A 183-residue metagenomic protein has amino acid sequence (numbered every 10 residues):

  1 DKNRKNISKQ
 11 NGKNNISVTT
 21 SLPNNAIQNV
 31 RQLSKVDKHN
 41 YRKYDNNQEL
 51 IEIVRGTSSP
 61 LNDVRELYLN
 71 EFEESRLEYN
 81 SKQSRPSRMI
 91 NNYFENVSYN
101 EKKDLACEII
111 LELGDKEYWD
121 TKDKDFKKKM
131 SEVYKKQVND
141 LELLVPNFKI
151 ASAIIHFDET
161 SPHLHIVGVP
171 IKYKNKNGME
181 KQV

Functional and structural regions predicted by a protein language model:
D1-V183: N-terminal nicking endonuclease/strand-transfer module with a His-rich metal-binding environment and a catalytic Tyr
